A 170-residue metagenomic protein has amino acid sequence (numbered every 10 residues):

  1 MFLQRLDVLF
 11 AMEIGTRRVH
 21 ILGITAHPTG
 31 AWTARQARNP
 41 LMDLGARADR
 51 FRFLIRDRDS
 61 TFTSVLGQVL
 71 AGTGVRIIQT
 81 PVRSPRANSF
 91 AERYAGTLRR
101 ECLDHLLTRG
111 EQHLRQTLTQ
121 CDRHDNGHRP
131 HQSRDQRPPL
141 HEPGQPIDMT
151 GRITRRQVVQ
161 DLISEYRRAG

Functional and structural regions predicted by a protein language model:
M1-G170: Charged DNA-binding/catalytic regions of mobile-element recombinases
